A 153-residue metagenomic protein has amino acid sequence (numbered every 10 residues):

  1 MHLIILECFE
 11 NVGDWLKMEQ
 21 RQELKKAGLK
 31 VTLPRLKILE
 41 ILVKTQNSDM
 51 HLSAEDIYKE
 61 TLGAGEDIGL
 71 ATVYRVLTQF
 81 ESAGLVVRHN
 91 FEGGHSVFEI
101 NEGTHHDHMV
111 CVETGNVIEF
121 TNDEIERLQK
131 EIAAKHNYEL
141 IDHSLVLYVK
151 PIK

Functional and structural regions predicted by a protein language model:
V12-L39: Short alpha-helical segments that sit at the start of domains
L42-S48: Short amphipathic alpha-helical interface segments
T45, S53-G65: DNA-recognition alpha helix
V73-A83: Basic amphipathic alpha-helical segments that dock to polyanions
S82-K153: Non-DNA-binding regulatory cores of transcription-related proteins, predominantly C-terminal effector-binding
